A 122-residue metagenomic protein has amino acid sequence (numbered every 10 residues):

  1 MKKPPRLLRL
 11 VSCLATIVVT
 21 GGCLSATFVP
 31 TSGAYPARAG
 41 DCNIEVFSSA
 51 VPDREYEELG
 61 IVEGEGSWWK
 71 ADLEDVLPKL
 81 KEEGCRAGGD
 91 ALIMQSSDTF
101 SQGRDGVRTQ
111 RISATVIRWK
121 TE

Functional and structural regions predicted by a protein language model:
M1-C23: Sec-dependent bacterial lipoprotein signal peptides
I17-A39: Bacterial Sec signal peptide processing site at the extreme N-terminus
S32-R54: Post-signal peptide N-terminal segment of mature Sec-exported envelope proteins
C42, E58-G60, G88-D90, R108-S113: Envelope-exposed proteins and targeting segments
F47, S96-S101: Short amphipathic beta-strand and strand-loop transition segments with alternating hydrophobic
E57-E58, V62-D98: Short, well-ordered alpha-helical segments
F100-E122: Short acidic, glycine/proline-enriched helix-loop-strand junctions
